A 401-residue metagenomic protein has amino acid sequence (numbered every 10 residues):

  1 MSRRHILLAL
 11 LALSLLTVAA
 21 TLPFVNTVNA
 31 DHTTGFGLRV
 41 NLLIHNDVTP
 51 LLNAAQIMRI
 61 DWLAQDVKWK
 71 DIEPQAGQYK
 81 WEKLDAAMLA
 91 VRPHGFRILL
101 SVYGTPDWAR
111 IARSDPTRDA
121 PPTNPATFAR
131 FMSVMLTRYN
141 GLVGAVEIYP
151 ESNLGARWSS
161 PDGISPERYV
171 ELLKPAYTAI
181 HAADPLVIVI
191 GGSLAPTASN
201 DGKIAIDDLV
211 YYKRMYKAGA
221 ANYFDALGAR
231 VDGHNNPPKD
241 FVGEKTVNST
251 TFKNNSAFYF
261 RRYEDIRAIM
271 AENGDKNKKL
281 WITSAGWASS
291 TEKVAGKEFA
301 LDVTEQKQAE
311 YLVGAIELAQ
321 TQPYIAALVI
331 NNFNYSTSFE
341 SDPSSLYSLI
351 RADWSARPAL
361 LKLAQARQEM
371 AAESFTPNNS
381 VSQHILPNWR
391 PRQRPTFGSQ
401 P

Functional and structural regions predicted by a protein language model:
M1-A12: N-terminal Sec-pathway targeting helices
A20-K68: Boundary/entry segment of secreted carbohydrate-active catalytic domains
D31-T33, P125, A129, I164-D302: Noncatalytic carbohydrate-binding groove/subsite architecture in carbohydrate-active enzymes
T34-V40, L63-Q65, I98-V102, V146-I148 (+4 more regions): Hydrophobic faces of well-ordered beta-strands that scaffold small-molecule active sites in alpha/beta enzyme cores
L42-I57, P125-L136, A205-K217, A309-L318: Short, acidic/polar
L43, P74-Q75, K80, A109 (+5 more regions): Aromatic-rich peripheral "rim/lid" segments of glycoside hydrolase catalytic domains that contact and position glycan
M58-S199, H234, W287-S290, Y335-E340: Substrate-binding cleft and catalytic face of glycoside hydrolase catalytic domains, especially the flexible beta-alpha
S133, T137-G144, Y211-L227, A319-A326: Structural recognition of alpha->loop->beta junctions
